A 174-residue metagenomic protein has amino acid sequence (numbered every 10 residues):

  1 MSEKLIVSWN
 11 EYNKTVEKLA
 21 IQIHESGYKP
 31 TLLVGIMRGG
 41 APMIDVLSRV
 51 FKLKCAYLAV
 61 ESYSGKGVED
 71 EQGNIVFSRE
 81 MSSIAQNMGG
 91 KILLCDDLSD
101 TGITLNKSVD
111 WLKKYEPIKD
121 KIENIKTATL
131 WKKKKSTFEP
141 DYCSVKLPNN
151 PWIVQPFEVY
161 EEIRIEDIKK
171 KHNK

Functional and structural regions predicted by a protein language model:
M1-K174: PRPP-associated nucleotide enzymes
